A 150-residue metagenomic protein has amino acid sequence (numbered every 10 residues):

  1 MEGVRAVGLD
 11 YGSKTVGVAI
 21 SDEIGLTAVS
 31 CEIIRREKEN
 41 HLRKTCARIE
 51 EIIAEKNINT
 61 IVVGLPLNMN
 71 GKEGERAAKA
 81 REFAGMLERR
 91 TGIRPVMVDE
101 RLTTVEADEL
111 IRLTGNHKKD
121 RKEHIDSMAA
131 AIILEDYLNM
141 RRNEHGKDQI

Functional and structural regions predicted by a protein language model:
E2-A6, K14-I150: Phosphate- and other anionic-substrate recognition elements at nucleic-acid/protein interfaces
D10: Conserved catalytic-loop position in the HRD/HxD motif
